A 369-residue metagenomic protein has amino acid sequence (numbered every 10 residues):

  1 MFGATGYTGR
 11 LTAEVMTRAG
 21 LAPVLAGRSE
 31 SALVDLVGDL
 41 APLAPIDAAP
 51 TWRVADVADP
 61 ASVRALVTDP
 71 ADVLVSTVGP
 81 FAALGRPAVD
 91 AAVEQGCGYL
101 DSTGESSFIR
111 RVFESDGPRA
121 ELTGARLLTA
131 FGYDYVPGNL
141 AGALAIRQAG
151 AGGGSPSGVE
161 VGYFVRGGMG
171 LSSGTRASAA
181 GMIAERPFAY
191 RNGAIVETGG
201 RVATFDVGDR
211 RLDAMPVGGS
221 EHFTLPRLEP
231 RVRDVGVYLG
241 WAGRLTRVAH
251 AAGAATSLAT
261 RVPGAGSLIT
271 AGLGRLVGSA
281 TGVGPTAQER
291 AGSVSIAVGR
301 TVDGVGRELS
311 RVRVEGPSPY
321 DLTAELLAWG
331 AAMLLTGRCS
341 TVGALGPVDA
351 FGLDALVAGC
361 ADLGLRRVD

Functional and structural regions predicted by a protein language model:
M1-A19: N-terminal Rossmann NAD(P)H-binding glycine-rich loop of SDR-like oxidoreductase domains
F2, Y7, R147-V312, D321: Active-site-lining helix/loop region of Rossmann-like oxidoreductase modules
T5, R28-E30, D56: Residues in the short beta-alpha loop(s) of Rossmann-like NAD(P)-binding domains
L21-A32: Conserved glycine-rich Rossmann-like NAD(P)H-binding loop of the short-chain dehydrogenase/reductase
L36-D47, D116: Short, conserved SAM-binding/catalytic segment of Class I S-adenosyl-L-methionine-dependent methyltransferases
R53-D72, S76-L84: Conserved Rossmann-fold cofactor-binding substructure of NAD(P)-dependent oxidoreductases
F81-F188, T224: Glycine-/Pro-rich loop/turn segments that contact NAD(P) or position catalytic residues in Rossmann-like domains
G284-D369: C-terminal helical cap and adjacent loop that interface with cofactors, partners, or active-site loops
